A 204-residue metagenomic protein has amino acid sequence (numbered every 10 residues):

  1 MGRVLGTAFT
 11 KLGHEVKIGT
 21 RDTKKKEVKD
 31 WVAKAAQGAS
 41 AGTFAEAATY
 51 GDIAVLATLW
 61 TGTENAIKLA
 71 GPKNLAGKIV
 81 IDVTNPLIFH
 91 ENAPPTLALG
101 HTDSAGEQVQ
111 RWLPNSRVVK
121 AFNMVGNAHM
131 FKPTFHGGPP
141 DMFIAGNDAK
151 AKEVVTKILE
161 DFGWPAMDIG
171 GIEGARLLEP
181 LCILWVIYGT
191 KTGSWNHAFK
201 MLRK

Functional and structural regions predicted by a protein language model:
M1-K34: NAD(P)+-binding Rossmann beta1-loop-alpha1 motif at the extreme N-terminus of oxidoreductases
T7, K11, K68, R111: Short, well-ordered alpha-helices that flank and scaffold nucleotide-derived cofactor binding pockets
A36-I81, N85-A93: Rossmann-like NAD(P)-binding element
A41, R117-N123, M167-I169: General beta-strand structural signal in soluble alpha/beta enzymes
L59-G62, M124-G126, D148-A149: Short beta->alpha connector loops
A76-I79, V83-T134: Rossmann-fold NAD(P)-binding glycine/threonine-rich loop
P140-K204: Active-site-lining helix/loop region of Rossmann-like oxidoreductase modules
